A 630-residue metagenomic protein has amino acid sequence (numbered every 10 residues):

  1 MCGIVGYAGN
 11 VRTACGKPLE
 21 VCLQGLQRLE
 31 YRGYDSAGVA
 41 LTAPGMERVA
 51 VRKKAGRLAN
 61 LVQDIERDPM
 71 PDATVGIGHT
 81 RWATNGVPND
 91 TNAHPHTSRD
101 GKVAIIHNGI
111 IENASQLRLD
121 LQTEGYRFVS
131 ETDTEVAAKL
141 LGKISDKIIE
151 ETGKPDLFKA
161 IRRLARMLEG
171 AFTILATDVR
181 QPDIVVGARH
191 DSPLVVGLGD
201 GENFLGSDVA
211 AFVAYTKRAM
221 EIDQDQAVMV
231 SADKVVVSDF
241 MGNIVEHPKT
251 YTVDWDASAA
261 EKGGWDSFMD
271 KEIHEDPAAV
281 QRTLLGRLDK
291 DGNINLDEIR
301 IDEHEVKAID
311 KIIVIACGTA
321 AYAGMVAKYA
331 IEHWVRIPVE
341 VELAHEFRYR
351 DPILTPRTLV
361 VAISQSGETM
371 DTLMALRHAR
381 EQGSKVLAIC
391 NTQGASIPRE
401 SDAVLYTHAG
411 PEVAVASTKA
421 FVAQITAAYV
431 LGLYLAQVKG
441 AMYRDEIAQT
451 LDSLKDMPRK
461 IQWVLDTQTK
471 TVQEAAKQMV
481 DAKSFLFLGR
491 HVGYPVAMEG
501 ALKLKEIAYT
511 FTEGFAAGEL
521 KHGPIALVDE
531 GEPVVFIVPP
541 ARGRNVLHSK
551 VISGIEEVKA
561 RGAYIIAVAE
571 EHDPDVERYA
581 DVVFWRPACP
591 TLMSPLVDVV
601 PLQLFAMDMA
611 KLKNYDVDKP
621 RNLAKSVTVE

Functional and structural regions predicted by a protein language model:
M1-S267, E275-D310, Y349, R444 (+2 more regions): Conserved short alpha-helical segments that host acidic/polar catalytic motifs at enzyme active sites
R180-Q181, H190-L194, D200-G201, A219-E630: A SIS-like phosphosugar-recognition module
